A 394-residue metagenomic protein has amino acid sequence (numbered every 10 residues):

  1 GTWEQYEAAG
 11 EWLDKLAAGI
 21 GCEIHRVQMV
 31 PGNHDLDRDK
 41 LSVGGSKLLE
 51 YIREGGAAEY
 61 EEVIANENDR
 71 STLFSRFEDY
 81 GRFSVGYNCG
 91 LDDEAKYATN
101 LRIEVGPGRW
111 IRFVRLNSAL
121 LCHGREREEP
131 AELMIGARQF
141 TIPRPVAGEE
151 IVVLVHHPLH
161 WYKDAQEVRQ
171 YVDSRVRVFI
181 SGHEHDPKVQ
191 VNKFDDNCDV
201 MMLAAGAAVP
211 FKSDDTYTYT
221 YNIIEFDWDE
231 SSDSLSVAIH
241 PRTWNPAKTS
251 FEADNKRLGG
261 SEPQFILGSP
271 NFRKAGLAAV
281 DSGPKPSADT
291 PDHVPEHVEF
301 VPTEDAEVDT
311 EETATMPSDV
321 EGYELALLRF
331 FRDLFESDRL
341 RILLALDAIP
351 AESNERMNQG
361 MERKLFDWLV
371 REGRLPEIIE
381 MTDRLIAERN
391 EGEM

Functional and structural regions predicted by a protein language model:
G1, R26-H34, V114, V152-H156 (+2 more regions): Extended hydrophobic secondary-structure segments that form protein cores and membrane-embedded regions
G1-N68: Core catalytic region of metal-dependent phosphoesterases/phosphodiesterases, especially metallo-beta-lactamase-like
A9, G32, L116, V153 (+2 more regions): Divalent metal-coordination and catalytic microenvironments
A9-A17, A137-Q139, I224-F226: Short, well-ordered amphipathic alpha-helices
Y60-G148: Binuclear metal-dependent hydrolase catalytic cores centered on His/Asp/Glu-rich metal-binding motifs
S118-E184, V189-F194: Active-site-proximal segments of metal-dependent phosphoesterases and phosphodiesterases across multiple
L159-V237: Conserved beta-sheet core of the metallophosphoesterase superfamily
F226-E372, P376-E380: A short C-terminal boundary segment appended to hydrolase-like catalytic domains
